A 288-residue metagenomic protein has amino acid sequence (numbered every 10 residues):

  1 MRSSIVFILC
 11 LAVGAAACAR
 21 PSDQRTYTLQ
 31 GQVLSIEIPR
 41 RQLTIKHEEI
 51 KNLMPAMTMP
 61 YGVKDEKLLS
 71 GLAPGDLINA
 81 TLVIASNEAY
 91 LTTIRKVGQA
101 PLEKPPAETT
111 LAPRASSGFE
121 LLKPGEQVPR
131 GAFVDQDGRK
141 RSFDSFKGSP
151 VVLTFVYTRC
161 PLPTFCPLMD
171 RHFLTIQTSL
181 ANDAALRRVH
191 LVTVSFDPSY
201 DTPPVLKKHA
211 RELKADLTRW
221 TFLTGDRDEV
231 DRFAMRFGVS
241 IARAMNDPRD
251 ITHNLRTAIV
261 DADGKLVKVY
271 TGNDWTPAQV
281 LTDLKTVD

Functional and structural regions predicted by a protein language model:
R2, A16-P39, T44, L69-L122: Short, flexible, surface-exposed loop segments at domain boundaries
V6-A15: Bacterial N-terminal signal peptides
T26-T28, I38-I45, A56-T58, A73-N79 (+6 more regions): Extracytoplasmic
P55-L69: Beta-strand/loop nucleic-acid-binding surfaces
R95, E103-D144, L168-R171, T178: N-terminal "domain-start" segment that seeds a small globular fold
R141-H172, L191: Short active-site neighborhood of thiol/selenol oxidoreductases, capturing the structured segment around
L168-F233: Structural microenvironment flanking redox-active thiols in thiol-disulfide oxidoreductases
M235, A244-D288: Thiol-/selenol-based redox modules, centered on thioredoxin-like and closely related oxidoreductase domains
